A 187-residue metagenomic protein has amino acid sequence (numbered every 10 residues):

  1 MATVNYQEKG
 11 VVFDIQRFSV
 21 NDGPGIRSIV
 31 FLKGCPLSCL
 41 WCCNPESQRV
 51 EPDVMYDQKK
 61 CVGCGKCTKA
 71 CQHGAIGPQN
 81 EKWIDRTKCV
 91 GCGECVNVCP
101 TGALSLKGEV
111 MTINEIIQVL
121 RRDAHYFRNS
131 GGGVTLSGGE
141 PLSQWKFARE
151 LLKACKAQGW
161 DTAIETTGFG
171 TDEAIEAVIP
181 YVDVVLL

Functional and structural regions predicted by a protein language model:
M1-K9: Iron-sulfur (Fe-S) cluster-binding modules
N5, V20-G23, R128: Solvent-exposed alpha-helices and their adjacent loops that cap or buttress functional pockets in soluble metabolic
V12-K66, K82-G91: N-terminal pre-triad scaffold of radical SAM enzymes
V30, C39, E140, I164 (+1 more regions): Conserved, mostly hydrophobic/aromatic
R49-Y181: Conserved Radical SAM active-site core
